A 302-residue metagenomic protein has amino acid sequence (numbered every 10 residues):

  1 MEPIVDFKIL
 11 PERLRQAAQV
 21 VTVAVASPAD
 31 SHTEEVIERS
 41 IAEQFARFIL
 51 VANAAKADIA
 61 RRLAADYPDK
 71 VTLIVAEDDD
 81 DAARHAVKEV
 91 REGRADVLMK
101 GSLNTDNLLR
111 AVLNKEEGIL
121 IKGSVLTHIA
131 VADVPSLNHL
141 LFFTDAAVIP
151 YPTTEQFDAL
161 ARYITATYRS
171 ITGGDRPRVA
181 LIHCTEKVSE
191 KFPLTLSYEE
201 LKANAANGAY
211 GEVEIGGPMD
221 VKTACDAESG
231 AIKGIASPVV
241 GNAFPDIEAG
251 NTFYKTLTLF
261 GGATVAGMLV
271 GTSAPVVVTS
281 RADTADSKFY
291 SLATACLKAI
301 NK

Functional and structural regions predicted by a protein language model:
M1-K302: Anion-binding alpha/beta catalytic cores of soluble intermediary-metabolism enzymes, centered on
